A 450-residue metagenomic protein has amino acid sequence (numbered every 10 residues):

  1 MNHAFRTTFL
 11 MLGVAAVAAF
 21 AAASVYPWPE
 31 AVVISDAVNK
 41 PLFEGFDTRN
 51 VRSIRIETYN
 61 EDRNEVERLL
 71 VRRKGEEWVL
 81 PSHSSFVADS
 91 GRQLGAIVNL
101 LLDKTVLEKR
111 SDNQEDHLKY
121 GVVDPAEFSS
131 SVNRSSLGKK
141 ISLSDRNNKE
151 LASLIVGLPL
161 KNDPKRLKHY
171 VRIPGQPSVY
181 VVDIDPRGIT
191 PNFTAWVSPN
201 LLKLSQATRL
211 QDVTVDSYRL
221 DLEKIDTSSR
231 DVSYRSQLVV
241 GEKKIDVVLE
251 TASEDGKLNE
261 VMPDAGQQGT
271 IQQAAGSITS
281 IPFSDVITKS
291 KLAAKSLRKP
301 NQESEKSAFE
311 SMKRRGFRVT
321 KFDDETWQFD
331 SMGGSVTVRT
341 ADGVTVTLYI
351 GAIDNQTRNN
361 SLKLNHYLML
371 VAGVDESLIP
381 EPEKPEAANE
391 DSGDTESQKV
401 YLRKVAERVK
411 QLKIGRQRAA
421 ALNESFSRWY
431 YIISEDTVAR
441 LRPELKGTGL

Functional and structural regions predicted by a protein language model:
N2-L450: Secondary-structure "cap/kink" motif recognition
